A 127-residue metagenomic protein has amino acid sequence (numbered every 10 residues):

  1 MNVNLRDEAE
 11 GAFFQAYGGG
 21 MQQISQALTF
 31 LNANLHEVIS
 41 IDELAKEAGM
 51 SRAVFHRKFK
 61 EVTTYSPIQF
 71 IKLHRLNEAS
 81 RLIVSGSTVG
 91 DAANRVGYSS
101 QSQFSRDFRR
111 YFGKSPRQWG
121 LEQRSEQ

Functional and structural regions predicted by a protein language model:
N2-G18, Q26, F30-N32, V38-H74 (+1 more regions): Basic/polar phosphate-binding segments, predominantly the helix-turn-helix DNA-binding elements of transcriptional
Y17-M21, G86: Short, solvent-exposed loop/helix junctions and linker helices that flank or host conserved functional motifs
F30-N34, R81-S85: Short alpha-helical segment immediately N-terminal to, or the first helix within, an HTH/HTH-like DNA-binding domain
V38, G86-S87: Residue at a beta-strand N-cap/secondary-structure junction
I71-S80, Q118-Q127: Short, basic, alpha-helical segments at the C-terminal edge of helix-turn-helix-like DNA-binding modules
E78-R81, D91, R95, S99 (+1 more regions): Intrinsically disordered, low-complexity basic tails/linkers immediately adjacent to helix-turn-helix/homeobox/MYB/SANT
